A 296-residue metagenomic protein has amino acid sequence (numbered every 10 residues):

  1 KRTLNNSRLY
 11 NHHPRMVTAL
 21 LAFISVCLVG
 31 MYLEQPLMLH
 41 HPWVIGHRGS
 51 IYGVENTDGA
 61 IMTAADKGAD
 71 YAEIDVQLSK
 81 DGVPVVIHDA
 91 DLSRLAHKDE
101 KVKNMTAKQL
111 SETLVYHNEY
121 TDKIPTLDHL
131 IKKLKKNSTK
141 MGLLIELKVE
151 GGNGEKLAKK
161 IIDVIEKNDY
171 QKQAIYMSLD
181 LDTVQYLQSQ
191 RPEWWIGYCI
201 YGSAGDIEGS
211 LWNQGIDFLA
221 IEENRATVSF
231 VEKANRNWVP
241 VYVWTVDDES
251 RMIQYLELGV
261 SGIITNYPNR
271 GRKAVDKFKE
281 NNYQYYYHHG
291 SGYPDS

Functional and structural regions predicted by a protein language model:
K1-S296: Phosphate-group recognition and catalysis centered on beta-loop-alpha active-site segments
